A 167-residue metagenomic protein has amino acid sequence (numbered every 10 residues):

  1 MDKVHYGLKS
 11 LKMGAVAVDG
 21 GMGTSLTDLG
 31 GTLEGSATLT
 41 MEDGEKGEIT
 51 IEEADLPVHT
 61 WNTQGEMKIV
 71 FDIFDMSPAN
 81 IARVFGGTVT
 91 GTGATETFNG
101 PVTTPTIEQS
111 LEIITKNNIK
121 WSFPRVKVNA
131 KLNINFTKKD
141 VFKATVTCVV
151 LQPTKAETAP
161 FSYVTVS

Functional and structural regions predicted by a protein language model:
M1-I81, K127-K143: Solvent-exposed edge beta-strands and adjacent loop segments that serve as assembly or binding interfaces
A15-G20, E112-N117, V150-Q152: Short acidic, glycine-rich loop/turn motifs
K68-D72, S110-E112, T145-V149: Beta-strand secondary-structure signal
M76-G100: Charged, amphipathic alpha-helical segments
A94-I134: Acidic-leaning, charged glycine-interspersed low-complexity segments
I119-S167: Mixed-charge, glycine-accented linear interaction segment located at domain edges/termini
